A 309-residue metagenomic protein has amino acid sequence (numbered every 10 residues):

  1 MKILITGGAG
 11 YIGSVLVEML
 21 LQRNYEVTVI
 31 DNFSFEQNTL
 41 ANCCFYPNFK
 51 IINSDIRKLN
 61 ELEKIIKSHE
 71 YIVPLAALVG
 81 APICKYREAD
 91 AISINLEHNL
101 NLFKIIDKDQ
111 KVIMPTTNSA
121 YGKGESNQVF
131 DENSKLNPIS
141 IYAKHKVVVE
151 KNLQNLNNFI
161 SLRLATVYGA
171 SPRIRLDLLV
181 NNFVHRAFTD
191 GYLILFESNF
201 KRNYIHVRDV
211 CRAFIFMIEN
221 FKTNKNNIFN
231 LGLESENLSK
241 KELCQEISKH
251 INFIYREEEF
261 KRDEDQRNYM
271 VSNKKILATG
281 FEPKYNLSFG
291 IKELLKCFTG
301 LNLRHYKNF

Functional and structural regions predicted by a protein language model:
M1-L164: N-terminal Rossmann-like NAD(P)+-binding domain of SDR-like oxidoreductases, especially those catalyzing
A9, S134, Y168, N199 (+1 more regions): Structured beta->alpha junctions
T39-N42, G124-Q128, P172-R175, V207 (+2 more regions): Short aromatic-enriched loop/helix-cap "lid" or pocket-rim segments at secondary-structure transitions that line
R57, A120, V167-G169, V210 (+1 more regions): Conserved sequence/active-site signature of Rossmann-fold short-chain dehydrogenase/reductase
N60-E63, P82, A89, L100 (+6 more regions): Residues in well-ordered alpha-helical elements
S126, I139, V147, K151-R202 (+2 more regions): NAD(P)-dependent short-chain dehydrogenase/reductase
D190-G191, L195-F309: C-terminal substrate-binding subdomain of Rossmann-fold SDR/epimerase-dehydratase oxidoreductases
